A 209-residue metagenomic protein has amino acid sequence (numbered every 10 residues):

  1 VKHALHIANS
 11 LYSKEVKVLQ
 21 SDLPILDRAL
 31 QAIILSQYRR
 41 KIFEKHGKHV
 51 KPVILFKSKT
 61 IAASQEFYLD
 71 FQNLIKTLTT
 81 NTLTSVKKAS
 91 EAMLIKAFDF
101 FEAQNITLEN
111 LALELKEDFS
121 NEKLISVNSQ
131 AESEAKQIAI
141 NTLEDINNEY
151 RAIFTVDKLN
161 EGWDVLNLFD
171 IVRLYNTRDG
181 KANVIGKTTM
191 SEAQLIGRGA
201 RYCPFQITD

Functional and structural regions predicted by a protein language model:
V1-H3: Post-DEXD/H (motif II) to motif III coupling segment of the RecA-like Helicase ATP-binding lobe
A8, Y12-T155, I185-T188: Conserved C-terminal RecA-like helicase domain
S126-D209: Conserved RecA-like P-loop NTPase helicase motor core
